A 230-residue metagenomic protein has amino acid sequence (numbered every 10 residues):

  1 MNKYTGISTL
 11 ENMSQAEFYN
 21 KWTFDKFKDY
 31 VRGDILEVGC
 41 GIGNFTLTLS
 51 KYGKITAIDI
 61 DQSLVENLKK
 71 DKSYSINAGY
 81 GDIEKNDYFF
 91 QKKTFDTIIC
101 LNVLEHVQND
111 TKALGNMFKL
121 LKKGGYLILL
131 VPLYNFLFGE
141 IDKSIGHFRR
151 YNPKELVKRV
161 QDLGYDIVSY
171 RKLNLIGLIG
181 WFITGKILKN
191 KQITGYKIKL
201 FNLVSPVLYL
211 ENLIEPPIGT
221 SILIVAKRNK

Functional and structural regions predicted by a protein language model:
M1-K93, T97-L101, K112-L114, P217-I222: Conserved N-terminal segment of class I S-adenosyl-L-methionine
K3, S14, Y88, N174-K230: A C-terminal cap/extension of S-adenosyl-L-methionine-dependent methyltransferases that defines the acceptor-substrate
L64, D87, N135-L137, I176: Feature marks short, surface-exposed loop/turn motifs that line or immediately flank catalytic pockets and channel
L101-L104, L130: Residues lining the SAM
T111-Y126: A short glycine-rich, Lys/Arg-flanked "PGG" loop and its adjoining helix->strand segment in the class I
L127-R149, E155-R159: Short, glycine-/aromatic-enriched active-site segment of Class I SAM-dependent methyltransferases
Y165-L175: Conserved S-adenosyl-L-methionine
